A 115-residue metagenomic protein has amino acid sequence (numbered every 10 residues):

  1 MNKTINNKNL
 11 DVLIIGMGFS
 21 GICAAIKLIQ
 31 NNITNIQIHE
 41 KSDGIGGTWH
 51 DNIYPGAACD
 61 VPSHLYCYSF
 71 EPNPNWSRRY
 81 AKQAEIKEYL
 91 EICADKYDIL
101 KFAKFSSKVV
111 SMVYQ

Functional and structural regions predicted by a protein language model:
M1-L10: A short, basic/flexible loop-to-alpha-helix module at the beginning of a structural domain
K8, T34, V61, L100 (+1 more regions): FAD-dinucleotide binding site
N9-I38: N-terminal Rossmann-like FAD-binding beta1-loop-alpha1 element of flavoenzymes
S20, D43-G44: Conserved Rossmann-like nucleotide-cofactor binding loop
G44-I45, M112: Active-site loop signature of alpha/beta-hydrolase-fold enzymes
T48-Y89: Glycine-rich active-site loop/strand segments that organize a redox cofactor
R78-Q115: Feature captures the FAD/FMN-dependent oxidoreductase FAD-binding
